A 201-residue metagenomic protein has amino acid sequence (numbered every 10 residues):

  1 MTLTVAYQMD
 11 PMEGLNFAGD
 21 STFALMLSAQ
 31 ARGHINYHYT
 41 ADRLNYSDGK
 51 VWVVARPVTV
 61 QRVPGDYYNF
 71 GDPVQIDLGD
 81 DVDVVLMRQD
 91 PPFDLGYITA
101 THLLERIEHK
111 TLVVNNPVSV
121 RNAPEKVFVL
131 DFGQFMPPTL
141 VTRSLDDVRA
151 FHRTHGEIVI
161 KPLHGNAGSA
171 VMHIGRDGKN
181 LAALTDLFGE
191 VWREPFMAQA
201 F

Functional and structural regions predicted by a protein language model:
M1-A6: Extreme N-terminal starter segment of soluble prokaryotic enzymes
Y7, L86-M87, Q199: Redox-cofactor binding/interface segments in oxidoreductases and associated redox assembly factors
D10, D90, L163: Flexible loop residues that form catalytic and substrate-binding hotspots at small-molecule/glycan-binding clefts
G14-V141: Conserved N-proximal alpha/beta basic substrate-recognition cap immediately N-terminal to, or forming the N-lobe
T22, L145-D146, R153-E157, H164-F201: Phosphate-binding site of ATP-dependent enzymes
L27, A150-R153: Replace "anionic and nucleotidyl ligands
D77-L78, R106, V129-Q134, F151-H152 (+2 more regions): Solvent-exposed alpha-helices and their adjacent loops that cap or buttress functional pockets in soluble metabolic
